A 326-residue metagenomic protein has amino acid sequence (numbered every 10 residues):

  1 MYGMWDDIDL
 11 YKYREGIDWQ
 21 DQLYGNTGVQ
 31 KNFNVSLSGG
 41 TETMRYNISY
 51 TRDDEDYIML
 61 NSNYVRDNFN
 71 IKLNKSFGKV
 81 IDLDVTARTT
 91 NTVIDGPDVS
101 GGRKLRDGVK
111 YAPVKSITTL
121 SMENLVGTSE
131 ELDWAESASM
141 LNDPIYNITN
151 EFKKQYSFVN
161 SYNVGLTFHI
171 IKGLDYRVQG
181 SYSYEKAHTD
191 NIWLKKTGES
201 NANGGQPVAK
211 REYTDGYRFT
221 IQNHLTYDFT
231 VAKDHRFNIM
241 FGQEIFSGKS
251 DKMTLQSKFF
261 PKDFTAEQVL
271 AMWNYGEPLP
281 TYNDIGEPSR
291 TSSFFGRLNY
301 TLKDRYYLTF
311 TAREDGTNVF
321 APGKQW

Functional and structural regions predicted by a protein language model:
M1, D6-S36, S49-M59: Short strand-turn segments of transmembrane beta-barrel domains in outer membranes, especially the first one or two
M1-E15, Y57-Y64, N68, K72-S161 (+2 more regions): Surface-exposed loop/interface segments of Gram-negative outer-membrane beta-barrel transport/assembly proteins
V29-F33, S289-F294: Conserved alpha/beta core surface patches that mediate binding of polyanionic ligands
Q30, T41-E42, S76-V80, H169-I171 (+2 more regions): Outer-membrane beta-barrel channels and translocator barrels
N34-S38, S49, K72, N163-G165 (+4 more regions): Outer-membrane beta-barrel architecture
Y50-D56, L308-G316, F320: Transmembrane beta-strand segments that form the barrel wall of outer-membrane beta-barrel proteins
Q179, G242, T291, G296-T301 (+1 more regions): Exposed, low-structure sequence patches enriched in small/polar residues
P322-W326: Short glycine/threonine-rich loop-to-helix capping motif typified by GTGT followed within a few residues by an Asp-Pro
